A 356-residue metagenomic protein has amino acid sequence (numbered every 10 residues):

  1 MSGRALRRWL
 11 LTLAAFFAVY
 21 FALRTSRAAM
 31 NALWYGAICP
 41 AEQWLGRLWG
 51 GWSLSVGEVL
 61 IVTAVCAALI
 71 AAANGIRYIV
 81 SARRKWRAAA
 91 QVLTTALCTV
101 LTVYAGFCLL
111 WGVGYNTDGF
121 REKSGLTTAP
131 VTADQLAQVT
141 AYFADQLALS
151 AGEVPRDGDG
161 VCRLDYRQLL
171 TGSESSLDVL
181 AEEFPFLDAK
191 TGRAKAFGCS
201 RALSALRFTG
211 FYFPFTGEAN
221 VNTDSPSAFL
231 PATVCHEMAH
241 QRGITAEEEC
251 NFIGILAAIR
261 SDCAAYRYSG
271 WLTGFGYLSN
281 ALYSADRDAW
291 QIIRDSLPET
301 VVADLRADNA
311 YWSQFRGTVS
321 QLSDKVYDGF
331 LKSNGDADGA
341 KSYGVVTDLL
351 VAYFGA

Functional and structural regions predicted by a protein language model:
M1-L11: N-terminal membrane topogenic signal
A15-R77: Membrane-embedded alpha-helical segments of integral membrane proteins
S53, L230-N251, I255-L256: Active-site recognition of the HExxH zinc-binding catalytic motif
A68-A73, R87-R121: Transmembrane alpha-helices and immediately adjacent membrane-cytoplasm interface residues in multi-pass integral
G112-E182: Membrane-interface segments at or immediately adjacent to transmembrane helices that form the boundary between
L136-Q138, F143, T245-W290: Post-HExxH zinc-binding segment in Zn-dependent metallohydrolases
P155-T223, S227: Auxiliary, metal-adjacent structural segments of Zn-dependent hydrolase domains
E299-A356: Pan-zinc metallopeptidase signature
